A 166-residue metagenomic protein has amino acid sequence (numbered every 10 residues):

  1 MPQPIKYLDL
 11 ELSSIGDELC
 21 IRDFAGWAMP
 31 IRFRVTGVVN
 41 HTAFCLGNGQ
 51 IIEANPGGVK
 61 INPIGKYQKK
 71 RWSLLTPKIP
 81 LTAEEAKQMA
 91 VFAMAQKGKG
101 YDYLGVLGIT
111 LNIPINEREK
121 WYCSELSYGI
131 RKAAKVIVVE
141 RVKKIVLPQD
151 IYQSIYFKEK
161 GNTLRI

Functional and structural regions predicted by a protein language model:
M1-D9: Mixed-charge, Lys/Arg-rich low-complexity intrinsically disordered regions
S13, D17-L81, V106-R118, I137: Glycine-rich catalytic cores of cysteine/serine-nucleophile enzymes that process amide/ester linkages in cell-envelope
I51, Y101, I151: Short clusters of hydrophobic/aromatic residues that line enzyme substrate/ligand-binding pockets
L81-Q88, W121-E125: Generic recognition of short, well-ordered alpha-helical interface segments
A83-G105: A structural motif
G108-I166: Activation targets extended, charge/polar-rich intrinsically disordered C-terminal tails
